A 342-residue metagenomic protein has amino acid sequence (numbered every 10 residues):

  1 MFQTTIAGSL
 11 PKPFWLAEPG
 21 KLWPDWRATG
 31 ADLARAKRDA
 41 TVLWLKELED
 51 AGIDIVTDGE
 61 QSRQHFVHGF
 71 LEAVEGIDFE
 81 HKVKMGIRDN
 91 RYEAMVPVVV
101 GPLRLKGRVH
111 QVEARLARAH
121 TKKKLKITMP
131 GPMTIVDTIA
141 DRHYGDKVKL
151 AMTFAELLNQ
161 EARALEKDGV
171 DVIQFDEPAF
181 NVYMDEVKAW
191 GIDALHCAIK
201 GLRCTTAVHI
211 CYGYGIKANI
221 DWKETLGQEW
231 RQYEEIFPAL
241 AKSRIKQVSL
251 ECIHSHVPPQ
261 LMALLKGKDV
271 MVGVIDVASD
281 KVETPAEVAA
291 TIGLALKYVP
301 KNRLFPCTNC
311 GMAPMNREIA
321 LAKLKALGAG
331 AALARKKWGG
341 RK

Functional and structural regions predicted by a protein language model:
M1-K342: Domain-level signal for soluble alpha/beta catalytic cores
